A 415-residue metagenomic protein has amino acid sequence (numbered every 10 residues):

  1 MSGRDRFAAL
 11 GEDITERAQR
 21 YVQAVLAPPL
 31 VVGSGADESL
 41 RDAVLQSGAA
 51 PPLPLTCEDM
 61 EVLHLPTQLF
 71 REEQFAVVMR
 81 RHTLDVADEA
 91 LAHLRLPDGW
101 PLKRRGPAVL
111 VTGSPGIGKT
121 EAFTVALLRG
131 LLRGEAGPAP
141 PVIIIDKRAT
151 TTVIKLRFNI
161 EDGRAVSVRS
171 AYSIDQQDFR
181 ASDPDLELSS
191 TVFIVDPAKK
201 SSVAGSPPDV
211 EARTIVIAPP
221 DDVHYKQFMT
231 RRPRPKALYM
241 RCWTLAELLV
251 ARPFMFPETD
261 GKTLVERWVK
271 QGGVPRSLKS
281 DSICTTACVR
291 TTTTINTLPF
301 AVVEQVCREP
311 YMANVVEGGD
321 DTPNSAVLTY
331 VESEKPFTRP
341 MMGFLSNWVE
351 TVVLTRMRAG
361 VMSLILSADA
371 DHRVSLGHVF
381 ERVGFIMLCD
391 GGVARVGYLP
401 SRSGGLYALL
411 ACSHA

Functional and structural regions predicted by a protein language model:
M1-P115, T120-A415: Charge-enriched interaction surfaces
